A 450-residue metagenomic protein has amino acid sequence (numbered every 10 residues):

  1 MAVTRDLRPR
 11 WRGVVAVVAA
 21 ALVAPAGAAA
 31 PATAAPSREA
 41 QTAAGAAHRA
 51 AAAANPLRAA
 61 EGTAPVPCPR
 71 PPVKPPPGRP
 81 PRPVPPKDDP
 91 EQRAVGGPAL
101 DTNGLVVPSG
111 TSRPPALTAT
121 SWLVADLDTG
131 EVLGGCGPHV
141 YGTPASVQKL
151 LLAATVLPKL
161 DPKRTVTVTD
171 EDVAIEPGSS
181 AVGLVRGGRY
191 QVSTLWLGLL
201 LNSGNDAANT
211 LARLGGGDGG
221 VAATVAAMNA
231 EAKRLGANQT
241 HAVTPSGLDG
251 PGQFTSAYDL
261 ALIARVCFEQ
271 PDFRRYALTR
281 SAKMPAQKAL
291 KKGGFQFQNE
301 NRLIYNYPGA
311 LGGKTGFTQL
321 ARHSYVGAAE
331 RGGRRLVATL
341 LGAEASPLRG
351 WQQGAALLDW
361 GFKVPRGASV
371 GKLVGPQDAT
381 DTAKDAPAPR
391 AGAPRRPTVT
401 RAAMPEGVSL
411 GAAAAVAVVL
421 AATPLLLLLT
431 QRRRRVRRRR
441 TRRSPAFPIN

Functional and structural regions predicted by a protein language model:
M1-W11, R440-T441, P445-I449: Short, low-complexity, intrinsically disordered N-terminal peptides in bacterial proteins
A2-A26, A30-Y258, L262-R265, P271: Active-site-adjacent loops and short helices of periplasmic peptidoglycan-processing enzymes
A237-H241, P245, D249-D259, A264-N450: Domain-terminus/edge residues, biased toward the C-terminal soluble/receptor-binding domains of extracytoplasmic
